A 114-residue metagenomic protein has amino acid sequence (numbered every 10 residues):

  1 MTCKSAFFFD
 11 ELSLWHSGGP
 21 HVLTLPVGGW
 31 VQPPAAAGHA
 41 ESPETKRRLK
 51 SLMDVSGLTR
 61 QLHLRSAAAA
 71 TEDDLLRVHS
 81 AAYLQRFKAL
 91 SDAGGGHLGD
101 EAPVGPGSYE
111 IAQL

Functional and structural regions predicted by a protein language model:
M1-L114: HDAC/HDAC-like amidohydrolase catalytic core signature
